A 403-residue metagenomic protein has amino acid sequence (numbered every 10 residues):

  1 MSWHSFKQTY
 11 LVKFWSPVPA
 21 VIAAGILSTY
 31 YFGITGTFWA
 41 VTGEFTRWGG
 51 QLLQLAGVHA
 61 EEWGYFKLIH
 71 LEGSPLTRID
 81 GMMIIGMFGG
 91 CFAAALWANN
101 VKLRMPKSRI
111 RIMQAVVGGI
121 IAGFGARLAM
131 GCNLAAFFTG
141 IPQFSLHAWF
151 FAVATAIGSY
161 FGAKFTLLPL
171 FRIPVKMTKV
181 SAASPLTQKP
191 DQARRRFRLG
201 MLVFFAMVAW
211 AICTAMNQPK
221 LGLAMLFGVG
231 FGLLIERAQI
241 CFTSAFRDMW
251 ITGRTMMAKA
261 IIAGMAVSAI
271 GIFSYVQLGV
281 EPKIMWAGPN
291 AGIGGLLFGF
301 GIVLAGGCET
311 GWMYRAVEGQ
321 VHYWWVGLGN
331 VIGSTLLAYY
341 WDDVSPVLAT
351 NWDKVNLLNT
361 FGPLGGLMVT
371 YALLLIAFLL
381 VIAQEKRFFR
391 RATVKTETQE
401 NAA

Functional and structural regions predicted by a protein language model:
M1-A403: Membrane-interfacial helix-loop segments of redox and metal-homeostasis proteins, especially TM-loop-TM junctions
